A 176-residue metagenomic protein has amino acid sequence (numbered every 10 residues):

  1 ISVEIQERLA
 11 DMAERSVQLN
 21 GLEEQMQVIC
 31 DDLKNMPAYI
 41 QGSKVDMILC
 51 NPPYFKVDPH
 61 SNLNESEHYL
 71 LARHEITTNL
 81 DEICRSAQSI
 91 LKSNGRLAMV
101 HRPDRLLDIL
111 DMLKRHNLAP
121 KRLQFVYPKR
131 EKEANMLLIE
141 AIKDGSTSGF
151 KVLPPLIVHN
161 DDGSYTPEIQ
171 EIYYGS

Functional and structural regions predicted by a protein language model:
I1-C50, F55-S61: Conserved SAM/SAH cofactor-binding pocket of Class I
E4, R8, H74-T78, K132: Residues at secondary-structure transition points
R15-L19, S89, K143: Charged/polar positions on well-ordered alpha helices
D32-K34, V126-K129, D144: Short, solvent-exposed coil/turn elements at secondary-structure transition points
M47, P52-E82: Mobile active-site "lid"/loop adjacent to the S-adenosyl-L-methionine
T77-P128, K132-A134, L138: Conserved Class I SAM-dependent methyltransferase catalytic core
E133-S176: SAM/dcSAM-binding transferase cores
